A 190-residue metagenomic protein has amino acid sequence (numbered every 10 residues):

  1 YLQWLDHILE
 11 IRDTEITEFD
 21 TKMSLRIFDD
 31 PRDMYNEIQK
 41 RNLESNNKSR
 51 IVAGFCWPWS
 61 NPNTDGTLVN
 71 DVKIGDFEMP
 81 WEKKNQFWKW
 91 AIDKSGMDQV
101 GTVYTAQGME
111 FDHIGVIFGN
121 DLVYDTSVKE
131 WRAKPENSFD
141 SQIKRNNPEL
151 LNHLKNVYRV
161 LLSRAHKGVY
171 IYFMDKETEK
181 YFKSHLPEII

Functional and structural regions predicted by a protein language model:
Y1-N120, Y124, V128: Conserved helicase/translocase motor-coupling segment
K94-I190: C-terminal accessory regions
